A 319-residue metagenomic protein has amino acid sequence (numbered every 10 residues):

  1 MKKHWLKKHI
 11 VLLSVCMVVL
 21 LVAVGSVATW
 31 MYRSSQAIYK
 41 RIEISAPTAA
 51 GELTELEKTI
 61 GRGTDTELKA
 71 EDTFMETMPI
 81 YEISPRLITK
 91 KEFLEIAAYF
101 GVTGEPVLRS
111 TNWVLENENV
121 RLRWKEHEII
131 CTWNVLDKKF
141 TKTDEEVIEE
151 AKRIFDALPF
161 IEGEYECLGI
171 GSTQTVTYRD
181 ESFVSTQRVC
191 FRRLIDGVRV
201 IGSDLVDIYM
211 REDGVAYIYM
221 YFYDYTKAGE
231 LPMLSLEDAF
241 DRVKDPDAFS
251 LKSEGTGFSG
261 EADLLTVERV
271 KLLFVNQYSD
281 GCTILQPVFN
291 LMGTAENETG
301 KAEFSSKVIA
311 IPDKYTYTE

Functional and structural regions predicted by a protein language model:
K2-R199, A216, F222-G229, T318: Preferential activation on post-signal-peptide N-terminal prodomains/segments of secreted or lumenal proteins
L136, F140-T141, I148-E303: Segments that shape or occlude catalytic/ligand-binding pockets
T283, T299-E319: C-terminal soluble interaction/assembly domains
